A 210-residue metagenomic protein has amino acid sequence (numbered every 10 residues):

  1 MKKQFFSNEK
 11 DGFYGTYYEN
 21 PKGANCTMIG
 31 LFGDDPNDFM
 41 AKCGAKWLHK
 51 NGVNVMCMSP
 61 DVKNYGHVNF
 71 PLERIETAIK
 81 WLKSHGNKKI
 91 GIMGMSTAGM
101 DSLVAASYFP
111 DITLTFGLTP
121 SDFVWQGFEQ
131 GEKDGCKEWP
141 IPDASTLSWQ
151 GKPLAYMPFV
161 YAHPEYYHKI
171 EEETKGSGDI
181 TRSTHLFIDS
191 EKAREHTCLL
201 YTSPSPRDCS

Functional and structural regions predicted by a protein language model:
M1-G23: N-terminal cap/lid segment of alpha/beta-hydrolase-fold proteins
N25-G33: Short beta-strand element of the alpha/beta-hydrolase
M40-M56: Short amphipathic alpha-helix adjacent to the substrate-entry channel of hydrolases
S59-N87: Catalytic nucleophile-loop/oxyanion-hole region of alpha/beta-hydrolase and closely related hydrolase-like folds
G86-S96: Alpha/beta-hydrolase fold nucleophile elbow
G99-F109: Short glycine-enriched nucleophile-adjacent loop and the immediately C-terminal alpha-helix near the catalytic center
G117-L199: Accessory cap/linker subdomain of secreted extracellular hydrolases
Y201-S210: Single conserved hydrophobic/aromatic residue that forms the stacking wall/gate of nucleotide- or nucleobase-binding
